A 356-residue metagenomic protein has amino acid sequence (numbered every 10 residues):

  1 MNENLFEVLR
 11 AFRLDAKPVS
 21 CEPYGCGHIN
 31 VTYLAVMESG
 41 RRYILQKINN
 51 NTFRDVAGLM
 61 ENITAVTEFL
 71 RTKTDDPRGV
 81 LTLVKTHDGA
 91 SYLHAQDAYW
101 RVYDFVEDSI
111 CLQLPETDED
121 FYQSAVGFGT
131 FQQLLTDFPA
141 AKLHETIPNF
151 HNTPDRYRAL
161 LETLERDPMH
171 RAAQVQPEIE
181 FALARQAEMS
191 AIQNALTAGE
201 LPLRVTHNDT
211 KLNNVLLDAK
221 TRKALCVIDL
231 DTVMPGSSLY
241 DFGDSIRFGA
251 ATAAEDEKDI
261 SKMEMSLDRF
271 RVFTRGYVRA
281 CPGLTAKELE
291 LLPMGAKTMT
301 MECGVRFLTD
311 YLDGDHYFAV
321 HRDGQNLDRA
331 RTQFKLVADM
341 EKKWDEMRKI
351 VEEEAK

Functional and structural regions predicted by a protein language model:
M1-E22: Juxta-kinase regulatory segment immediately upstream of eukaryotic protein kinase catalytic domains
E22-C26, Q46-K47, F53-A57, S109-Y122 (+6 more regions): ATP-dependent phospho-/nucleotidyl transfer catalytic cores
E22-Y24, H28-Y43, K47-E162, G236-S238 (+4 more regions): Conserved ATP-binding subdomain of kinase catalytic cores across diverse folds
D229: Conserved active-site aspartate in kinases
L239-G283, T298-Y317: Active-site activation/catalytic loop segments of kinase-like enzymes and analogous catalytic loops in related
E290-M299: Small/polar glycine-rich anion-binding or flexible loop at a beta-alpha turn
M340-K343: Long, compositionally biased intrinsically disordered regions
